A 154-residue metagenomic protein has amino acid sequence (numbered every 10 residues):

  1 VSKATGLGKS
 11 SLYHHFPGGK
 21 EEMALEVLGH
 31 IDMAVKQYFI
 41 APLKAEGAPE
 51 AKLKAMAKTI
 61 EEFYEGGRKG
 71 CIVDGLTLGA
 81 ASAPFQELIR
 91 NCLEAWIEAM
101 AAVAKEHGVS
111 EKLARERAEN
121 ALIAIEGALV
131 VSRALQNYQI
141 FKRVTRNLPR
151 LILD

Functional and structural regions predicted by a protein language model:
V1-E26: Helix-turn-helix
F16, G75-A81: Short helix-capping/turn signature of helix-turn-helix
M33-K36, A41, G66, G70 (+3 more regions): Amphipathic alpha-helical packing segments from all-alpha helical-bundle domains
F39-R68, A118-A121: Hydrophobic alpha-helical connector segments
E50-A51, E87-R90, E106-L122, Q139: All-alpha amphipathic helical-bundle segments outside canonical DNA-binding/catalytic cores that form hydrophobic
F63, A102, L122-I140, I152-D154: Amphipathic C-terminal alpha-helical segment
K112-V131, R143, N147: Hydrophobic alpha-helical segments that form the core of small-molecule binding pockets and/or dimer interfaces
